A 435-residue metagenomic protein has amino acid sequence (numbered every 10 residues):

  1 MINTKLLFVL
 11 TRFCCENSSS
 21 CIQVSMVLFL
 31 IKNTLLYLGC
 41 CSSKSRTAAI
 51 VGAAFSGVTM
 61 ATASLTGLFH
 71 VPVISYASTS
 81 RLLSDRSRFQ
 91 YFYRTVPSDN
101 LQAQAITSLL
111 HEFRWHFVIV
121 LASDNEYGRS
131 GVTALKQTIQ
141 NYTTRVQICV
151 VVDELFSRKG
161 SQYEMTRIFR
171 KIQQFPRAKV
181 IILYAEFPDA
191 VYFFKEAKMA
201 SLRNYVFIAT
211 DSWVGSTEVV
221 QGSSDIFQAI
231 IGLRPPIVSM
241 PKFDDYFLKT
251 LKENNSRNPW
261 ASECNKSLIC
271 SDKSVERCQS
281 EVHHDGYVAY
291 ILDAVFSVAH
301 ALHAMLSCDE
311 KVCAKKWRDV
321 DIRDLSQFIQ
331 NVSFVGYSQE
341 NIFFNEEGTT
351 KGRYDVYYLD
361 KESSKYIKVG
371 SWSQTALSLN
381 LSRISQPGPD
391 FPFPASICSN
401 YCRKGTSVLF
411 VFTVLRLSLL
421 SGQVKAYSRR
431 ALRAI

Functional and structural regions predicted by a protein language model:
M1, S18, Q23, I31-G57 (+5 more regions): Extracellular ectodomain signature
L6-S18, K316: Acidic helix-start/capping segments at beta-turn-to-alpha-helix junctions
F8, F13, F29, F410-F412: Aromatic (phenylalanine/tyrosine) cluster motif
T59-S78: Short beta-strand-centered segments that line the small-molecule binding cleft or hinge of alpha/beta clamshell
A77-Y91: Flexible loop/hinge segments that line or gate small-molecule binding clefts
Q90-V96, E276: Short, conserved non-catalytic motifs in the polymerase core
